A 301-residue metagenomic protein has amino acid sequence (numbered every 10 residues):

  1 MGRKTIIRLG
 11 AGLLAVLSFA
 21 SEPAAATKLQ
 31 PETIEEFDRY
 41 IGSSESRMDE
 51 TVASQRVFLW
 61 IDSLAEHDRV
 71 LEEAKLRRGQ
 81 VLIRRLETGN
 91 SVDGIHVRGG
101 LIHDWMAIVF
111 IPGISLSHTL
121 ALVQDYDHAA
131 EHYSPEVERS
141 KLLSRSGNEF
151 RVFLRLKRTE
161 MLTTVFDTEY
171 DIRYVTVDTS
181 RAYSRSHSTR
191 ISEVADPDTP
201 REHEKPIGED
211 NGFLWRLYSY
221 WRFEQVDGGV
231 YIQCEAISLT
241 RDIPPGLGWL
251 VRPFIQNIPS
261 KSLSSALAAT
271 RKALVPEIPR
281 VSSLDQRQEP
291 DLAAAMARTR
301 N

Functional and structural regions predicted by a protein language model:
M1-T5: N-terminal secretory signal peptides that target proteins for export/translocation
G10-A20: Bacterial N-terminal signal peptides
A26-N301: Eukaryotic helix-grip
